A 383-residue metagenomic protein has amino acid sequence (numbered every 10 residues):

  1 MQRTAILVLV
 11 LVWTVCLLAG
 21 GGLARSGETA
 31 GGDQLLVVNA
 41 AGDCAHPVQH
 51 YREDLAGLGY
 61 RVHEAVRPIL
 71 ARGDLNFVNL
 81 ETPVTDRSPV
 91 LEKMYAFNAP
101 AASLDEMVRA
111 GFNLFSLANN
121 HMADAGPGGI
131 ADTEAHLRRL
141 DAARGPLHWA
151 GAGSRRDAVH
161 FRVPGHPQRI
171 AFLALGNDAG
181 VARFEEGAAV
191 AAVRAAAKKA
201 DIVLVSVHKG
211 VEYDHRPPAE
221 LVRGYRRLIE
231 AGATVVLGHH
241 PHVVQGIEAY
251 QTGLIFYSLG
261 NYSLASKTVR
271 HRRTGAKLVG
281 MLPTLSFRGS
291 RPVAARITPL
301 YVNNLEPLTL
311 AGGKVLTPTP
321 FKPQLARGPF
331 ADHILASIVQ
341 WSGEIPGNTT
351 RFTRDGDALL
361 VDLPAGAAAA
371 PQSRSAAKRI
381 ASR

Functional and structural regions predicted by a protein language model:
M1-L9: Bacterial N-terminal signal peptides that target proteins for export
V8-A19: Bacterial N-terminal signal peptides
L23-R383: Acidic, metal/ion-coordinating pockets
